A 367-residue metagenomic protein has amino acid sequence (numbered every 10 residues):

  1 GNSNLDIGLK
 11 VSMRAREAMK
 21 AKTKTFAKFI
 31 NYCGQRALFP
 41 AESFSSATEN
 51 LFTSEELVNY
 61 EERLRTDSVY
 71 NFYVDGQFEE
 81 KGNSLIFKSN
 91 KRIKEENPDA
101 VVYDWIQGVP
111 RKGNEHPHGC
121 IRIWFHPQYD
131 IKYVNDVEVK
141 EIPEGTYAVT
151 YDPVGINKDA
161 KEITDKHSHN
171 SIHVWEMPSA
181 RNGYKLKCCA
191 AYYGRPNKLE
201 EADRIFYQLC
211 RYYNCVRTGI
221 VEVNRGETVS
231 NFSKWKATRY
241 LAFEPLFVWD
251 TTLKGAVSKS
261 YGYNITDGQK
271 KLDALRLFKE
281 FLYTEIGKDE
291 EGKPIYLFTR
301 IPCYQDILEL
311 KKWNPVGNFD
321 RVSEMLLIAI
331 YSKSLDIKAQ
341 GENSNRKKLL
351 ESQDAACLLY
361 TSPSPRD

Functional and structural regions predicted by a protein language model:
N2-V248, T284-S362, R366: RNase H-like, metal-dependent nuclease domains and their acidic two-metal-ion catalytic environment used
E244-I286: Short alpha-helix plus adjacent loop in nuclease-associated cores
